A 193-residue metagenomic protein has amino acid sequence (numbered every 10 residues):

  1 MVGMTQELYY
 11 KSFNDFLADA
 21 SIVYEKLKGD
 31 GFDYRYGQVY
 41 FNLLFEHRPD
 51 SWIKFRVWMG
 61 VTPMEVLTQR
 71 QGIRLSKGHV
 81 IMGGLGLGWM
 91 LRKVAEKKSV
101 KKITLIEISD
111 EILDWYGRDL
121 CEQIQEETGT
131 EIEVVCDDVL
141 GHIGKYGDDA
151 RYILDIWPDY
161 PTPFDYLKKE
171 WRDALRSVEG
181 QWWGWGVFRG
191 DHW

Functional and structural regions predicted by a protein language model:
M1-H79: Class I S-adenosylmethionine
V2-N14, M64-W193: The AdoMet/dcAdoMet-binding core of the Class I SAM-like
